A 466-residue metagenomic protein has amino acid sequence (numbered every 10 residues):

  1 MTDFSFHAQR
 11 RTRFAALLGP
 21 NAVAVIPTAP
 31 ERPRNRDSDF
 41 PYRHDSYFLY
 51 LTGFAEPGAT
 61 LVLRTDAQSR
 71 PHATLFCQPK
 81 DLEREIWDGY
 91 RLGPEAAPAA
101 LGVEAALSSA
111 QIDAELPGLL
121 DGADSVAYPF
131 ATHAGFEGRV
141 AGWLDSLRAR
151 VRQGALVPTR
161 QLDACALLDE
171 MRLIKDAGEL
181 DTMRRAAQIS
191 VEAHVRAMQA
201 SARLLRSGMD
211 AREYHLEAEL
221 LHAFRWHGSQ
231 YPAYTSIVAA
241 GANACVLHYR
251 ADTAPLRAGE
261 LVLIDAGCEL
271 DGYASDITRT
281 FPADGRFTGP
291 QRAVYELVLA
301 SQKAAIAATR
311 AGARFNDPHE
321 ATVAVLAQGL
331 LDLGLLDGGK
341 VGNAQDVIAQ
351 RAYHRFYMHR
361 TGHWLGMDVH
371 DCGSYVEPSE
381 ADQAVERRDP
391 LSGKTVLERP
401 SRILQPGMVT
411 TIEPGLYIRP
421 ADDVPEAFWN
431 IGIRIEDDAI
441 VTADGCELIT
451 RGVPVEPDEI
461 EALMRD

Functional and structural regions predicted by a protein language model:
M1-D466: Active-site neighborhoods and metal-handling regions in enzymes and metal-associated proteins
